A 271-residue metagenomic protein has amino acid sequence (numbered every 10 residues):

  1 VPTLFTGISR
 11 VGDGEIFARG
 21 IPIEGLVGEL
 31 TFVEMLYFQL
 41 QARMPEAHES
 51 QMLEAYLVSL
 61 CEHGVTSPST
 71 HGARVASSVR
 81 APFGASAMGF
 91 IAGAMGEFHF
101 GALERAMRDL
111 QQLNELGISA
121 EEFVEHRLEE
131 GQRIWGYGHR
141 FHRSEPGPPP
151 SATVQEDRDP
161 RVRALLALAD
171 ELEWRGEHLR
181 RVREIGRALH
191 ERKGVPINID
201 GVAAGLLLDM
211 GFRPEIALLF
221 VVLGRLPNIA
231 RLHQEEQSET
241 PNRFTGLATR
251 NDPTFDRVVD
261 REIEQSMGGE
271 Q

Functional and structural regions predicted by a protein language model:
V1-Q271: Non-transmembrane, aqueous-exposed alpha-helical and coiled segments at domain scale
